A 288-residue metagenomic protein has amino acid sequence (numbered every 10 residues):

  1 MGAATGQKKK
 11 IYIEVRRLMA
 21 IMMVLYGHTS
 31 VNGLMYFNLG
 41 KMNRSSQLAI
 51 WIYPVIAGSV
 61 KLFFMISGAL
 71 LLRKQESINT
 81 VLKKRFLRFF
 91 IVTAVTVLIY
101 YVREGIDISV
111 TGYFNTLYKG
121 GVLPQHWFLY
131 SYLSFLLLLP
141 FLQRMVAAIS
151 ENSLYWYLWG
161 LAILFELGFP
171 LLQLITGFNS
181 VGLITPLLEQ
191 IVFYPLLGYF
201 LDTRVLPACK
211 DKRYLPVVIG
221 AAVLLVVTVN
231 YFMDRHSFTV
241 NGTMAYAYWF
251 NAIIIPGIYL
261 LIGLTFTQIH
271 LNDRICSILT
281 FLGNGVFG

Functional and structural regions predicted by a protein language model:
M1-F165, N272-S277, G285: Membrane-cytosol interface segments of multi-pass membrane proteins, especially ER/Golgi lipid-handling enzymes
T29-L34, E104-S109, L164-S180, L224-T239: C-terminal ends of transmembrane alpha-helices and the immediately adjacent extracellular/lumenal or cytosolic loop
L48-V60, T116-S131, L172-Y194, N230-Y259: Interfacial loop-to-helix transition and helix-capping segments at the boundaries of transmembrane helices
M65, A69-R73, F135, L139-Q143 (+3 more regions): Hydrophobic transmembrane alpha-helices
I91, V95, S134, L138 (+7 more regions): Hydrophobic faces of alpha-helical transmembrane segments in multi-pass integral membrane proteins
V146-Y157, F200-V226: Hydrophobic alpha-helical segments of polytopic membrane proteins
L154-V205: Loop-centered beta-sheet repeat module
L188, A208-N284: Alpha-helical transmembrane segments and terminal signal-anchor/GPI-anchor hydrophobic tails, characterized by long
